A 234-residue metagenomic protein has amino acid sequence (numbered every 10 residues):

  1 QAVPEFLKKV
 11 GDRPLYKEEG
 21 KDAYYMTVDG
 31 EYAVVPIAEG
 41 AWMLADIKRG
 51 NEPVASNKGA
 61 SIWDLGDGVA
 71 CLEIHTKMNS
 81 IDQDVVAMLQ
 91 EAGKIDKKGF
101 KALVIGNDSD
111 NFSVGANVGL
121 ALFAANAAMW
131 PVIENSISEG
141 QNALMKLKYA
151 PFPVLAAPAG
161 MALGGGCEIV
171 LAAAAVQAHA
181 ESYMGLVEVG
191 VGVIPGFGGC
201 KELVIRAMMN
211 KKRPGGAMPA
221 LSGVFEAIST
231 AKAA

Functional and structural regions predicted by a protein language model:
Q1-D110, G119-E139, M145-F152, A162 (+3 more regions): N-terminal glycine-rich phosphate-binding loop for ADP-containing cofactors
A156, G160-G166: Gly/Ser-rich catalytic serine loop of serine hydrolases
